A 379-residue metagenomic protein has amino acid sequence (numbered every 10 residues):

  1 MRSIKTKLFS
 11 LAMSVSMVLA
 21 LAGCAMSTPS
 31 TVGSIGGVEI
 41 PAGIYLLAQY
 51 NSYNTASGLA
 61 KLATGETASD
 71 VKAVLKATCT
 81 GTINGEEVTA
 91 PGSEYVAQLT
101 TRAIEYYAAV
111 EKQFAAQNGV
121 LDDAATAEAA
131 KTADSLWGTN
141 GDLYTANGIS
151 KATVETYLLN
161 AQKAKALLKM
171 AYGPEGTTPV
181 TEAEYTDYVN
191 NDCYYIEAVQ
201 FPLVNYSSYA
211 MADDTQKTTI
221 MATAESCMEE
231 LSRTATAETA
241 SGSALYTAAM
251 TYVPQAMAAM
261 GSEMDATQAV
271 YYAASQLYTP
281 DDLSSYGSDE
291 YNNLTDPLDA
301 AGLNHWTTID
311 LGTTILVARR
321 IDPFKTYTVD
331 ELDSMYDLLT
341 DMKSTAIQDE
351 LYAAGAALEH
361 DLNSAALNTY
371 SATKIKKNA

Functional and structural regions predicted by a protein language model:
R2-A12: Bacterial N-terminal signal peptides that target proteins for export
L19-G23: C-terminal motif of bacterial Sec signal peptides marking the signal peptidase cleavage site
M26-I149: N-terminal targeting/tethering segments
M26-T28, V32-I35, D142-A222, P280-A379: PPIase-associated folding chaperone regions across multiple families
G43, L47, Q98, R102 (+9 more regions): Solvent-exposed, polar/charged alpha-helical surfaces in well-ordered, non-transmembrane soluble domains, broadly
A60-N84, G261-Y286, S371: Charged, glycine/proline-rich intrinsically disordered loops and linkers
A63-N84, S207-R233, L332-Y336: A solvent-exposed, charged loop/short amphipathic helix patch at secondary-structure junctions
S226-E290: Peptidyl-prolyl cis-trans isomerase
